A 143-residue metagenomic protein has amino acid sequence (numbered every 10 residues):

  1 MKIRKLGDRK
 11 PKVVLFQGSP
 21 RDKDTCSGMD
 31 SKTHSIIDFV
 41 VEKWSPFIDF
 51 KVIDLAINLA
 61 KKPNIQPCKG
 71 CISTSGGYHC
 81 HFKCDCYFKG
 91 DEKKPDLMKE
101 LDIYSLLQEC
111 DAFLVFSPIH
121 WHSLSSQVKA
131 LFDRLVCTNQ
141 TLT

Functional and structural regions predicted by a protein language model:
M1-S117, H122-C137: N-terminal beta1-alpha1-beta2 submodule of the flavodoxin-like/Rossmannoid cofactor-binding fold
T138-T143: Short mixed-charge
